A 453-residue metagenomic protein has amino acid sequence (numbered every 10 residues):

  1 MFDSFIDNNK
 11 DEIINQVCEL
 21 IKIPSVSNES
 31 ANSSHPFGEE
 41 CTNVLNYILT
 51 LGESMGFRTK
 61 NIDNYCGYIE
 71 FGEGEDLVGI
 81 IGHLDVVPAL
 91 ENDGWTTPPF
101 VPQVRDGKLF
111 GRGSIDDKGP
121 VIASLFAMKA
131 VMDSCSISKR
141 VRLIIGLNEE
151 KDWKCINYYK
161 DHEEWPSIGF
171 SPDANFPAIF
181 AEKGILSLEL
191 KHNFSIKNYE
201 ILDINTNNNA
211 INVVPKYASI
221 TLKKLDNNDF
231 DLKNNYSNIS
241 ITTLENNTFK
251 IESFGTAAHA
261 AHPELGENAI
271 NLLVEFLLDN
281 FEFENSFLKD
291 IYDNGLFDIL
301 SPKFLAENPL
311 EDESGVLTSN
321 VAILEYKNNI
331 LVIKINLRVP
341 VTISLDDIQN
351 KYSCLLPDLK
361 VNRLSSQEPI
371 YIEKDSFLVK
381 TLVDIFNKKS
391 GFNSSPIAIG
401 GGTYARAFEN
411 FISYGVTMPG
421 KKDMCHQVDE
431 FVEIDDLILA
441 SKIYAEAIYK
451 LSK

Functional and structural regions predicted by a protein language model:
F2-F110, S134-I137: Acidic/His- and Gly-rich active-site-bordering loop/insert found across diverse amide/peptide-bond hydrolases
I48, A261-N328, R338-D347, L359-K453: An extended, acidic, His-containing surface patch that forms the Zn2+-binding/catalytic region of metallohydrolases
R58-I62, I241-L244, V321, I397: Short beta-strand
L77-I145, K151, E164, Q427-V428 (+1 more regions): Active-site metal-coordination/substrate-binding segment of hydrolases, especially metallo-dependent peptidases
L84-V86, I144-W153, P172-P177, M418-G420: Acidic, glycine-rich active-site loops and adjacent beta-strand->loop/helix elements that engage anionic groups
S138-G146, I204, K289, R363: Beta-strand segments within the central parallel beta-sheet cores of soluble alpha/beta enzyme folds
E150, I156-P340: Midchain, well-structured core segments that form catalytic/ion-binding scaffolds
